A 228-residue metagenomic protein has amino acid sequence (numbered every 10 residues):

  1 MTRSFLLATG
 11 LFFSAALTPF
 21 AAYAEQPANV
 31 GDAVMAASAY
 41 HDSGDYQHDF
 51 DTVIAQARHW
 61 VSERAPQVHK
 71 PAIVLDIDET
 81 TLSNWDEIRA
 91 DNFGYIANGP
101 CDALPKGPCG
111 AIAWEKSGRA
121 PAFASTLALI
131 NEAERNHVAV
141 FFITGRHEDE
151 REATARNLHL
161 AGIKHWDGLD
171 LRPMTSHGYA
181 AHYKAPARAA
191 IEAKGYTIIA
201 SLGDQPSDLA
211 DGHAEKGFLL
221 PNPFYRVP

Functional and structural regions predicted by a protein language model:
T2-S4, F20-L75: Non-catalytic pre-domain segments flanking phosphatase-related domains
R3-F13: Sec-dependent N-terminal signal peptides
E25-V30, G44-D45, N136-V138, H147-P228: C-terminal cap/substrate-recognition subdomain and adjoining C-terminal extension of metal-dependent phosphatase-like
Y46-A57, A122-L129, E150, T154 (+1 more regions): Stable alpha-helical elements in mature extracytoplasmic
P66-D91, H147: Active-site-adjacent structural elements in enzyme catalytic domains
D91-W114: A solvent-exposed, charged loop/short amphipathic helix patch at secondary-structure junctions
P108, A113-F141, E148-D149: Short, acidic loop-to-helix structural element flanking the phosphoryl-transfer center in phosphate-processing enzymes
